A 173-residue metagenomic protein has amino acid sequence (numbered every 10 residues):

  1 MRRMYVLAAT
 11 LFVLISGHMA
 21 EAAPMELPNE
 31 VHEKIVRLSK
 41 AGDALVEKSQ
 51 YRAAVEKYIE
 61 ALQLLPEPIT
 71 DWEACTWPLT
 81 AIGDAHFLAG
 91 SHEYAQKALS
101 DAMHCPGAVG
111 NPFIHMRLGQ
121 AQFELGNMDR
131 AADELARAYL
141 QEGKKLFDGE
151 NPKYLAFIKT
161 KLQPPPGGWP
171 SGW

Functional and structural regions predicted by a protein language model:
M25-P28, L65-W72, M103-P106, K145: Flexible helix-coil transition and linker loops at the boundaries of alpha-helical arrays
A61-L65, S100-H104, Y139-L140: Amphipathic alpha-helical segments of tetratricopeptide repeats
F123-L146: TPR/TPR-like (Sel1-like) alpha-helical repeat modules
